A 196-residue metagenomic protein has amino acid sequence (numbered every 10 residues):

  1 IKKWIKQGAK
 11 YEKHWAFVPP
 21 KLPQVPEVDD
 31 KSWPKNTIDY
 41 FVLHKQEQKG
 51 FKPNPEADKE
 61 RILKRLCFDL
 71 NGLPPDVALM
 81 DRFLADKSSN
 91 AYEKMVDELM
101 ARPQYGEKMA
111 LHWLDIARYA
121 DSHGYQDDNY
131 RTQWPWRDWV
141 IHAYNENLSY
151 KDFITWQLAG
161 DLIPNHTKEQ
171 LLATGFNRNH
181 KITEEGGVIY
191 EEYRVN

Functional and structural regions predicted by a protein language model:
I1-D161: Aromatic- and Gly/Pro-enriched helix-to-coil junctions and flexible linker segments
I163, E169-N196: Sequence context surrounding c-type heme c attachment/ligation sites in exported
